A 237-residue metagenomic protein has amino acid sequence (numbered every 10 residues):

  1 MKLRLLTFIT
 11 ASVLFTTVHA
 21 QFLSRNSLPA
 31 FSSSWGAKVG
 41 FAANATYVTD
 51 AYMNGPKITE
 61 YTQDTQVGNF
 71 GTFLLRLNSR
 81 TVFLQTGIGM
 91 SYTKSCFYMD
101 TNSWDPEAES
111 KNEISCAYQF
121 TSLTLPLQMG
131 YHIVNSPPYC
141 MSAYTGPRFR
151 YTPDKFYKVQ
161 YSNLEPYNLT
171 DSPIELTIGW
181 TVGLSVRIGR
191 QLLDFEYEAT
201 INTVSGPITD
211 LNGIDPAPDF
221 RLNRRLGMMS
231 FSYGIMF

Functional and structural regions predicted by a protein language model:
M1-T7: Bacterial N-terminal signal peptides that target proteins for export
A11-H19: Hydrophobic h-region of N-terminal signal peptides that target proteins for export in Gram-negative bacteria
A20-T72, M236: Short glycine/proline- and aromatic-enriched beta-strand/turn motifs that initiate or cap beta-hairpins
F22-S33, N78-T81, V134-C140: Short loop/turn motifs that connect adjacent beta-strands in outer-membrane beta-barrel proteins
S33-F41, N69, L84-I88, L123-L125 (+4 more regions): Transmembrane beta-strands of outer-membrane beta-barrel proteins
N44-Q66, T93-S122, R150-T181, I201-S230: Extracellular/periplasm-exposed beta-strand and loop segments of Gram-negative cell-envelope proteins, dominated by
L75-S79, M129-I133, Y151, V186-I188 (+1 more regions): Residue-level signature of outer-membrane beta-barrel architecture
I188-R190, N223-F237: Outer-membrane beta-barrel "beta-signal"
